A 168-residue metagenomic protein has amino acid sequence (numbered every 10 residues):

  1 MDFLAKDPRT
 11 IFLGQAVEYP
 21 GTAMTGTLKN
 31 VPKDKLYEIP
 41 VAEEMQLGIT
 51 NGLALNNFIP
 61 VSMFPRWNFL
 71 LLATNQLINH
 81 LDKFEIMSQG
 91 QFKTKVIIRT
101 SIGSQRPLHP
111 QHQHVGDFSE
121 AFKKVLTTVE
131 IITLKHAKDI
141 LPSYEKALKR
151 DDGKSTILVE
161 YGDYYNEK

Functional and structural regions predicted by a protein language model:
M1-E167: Thiamine diphosphate
